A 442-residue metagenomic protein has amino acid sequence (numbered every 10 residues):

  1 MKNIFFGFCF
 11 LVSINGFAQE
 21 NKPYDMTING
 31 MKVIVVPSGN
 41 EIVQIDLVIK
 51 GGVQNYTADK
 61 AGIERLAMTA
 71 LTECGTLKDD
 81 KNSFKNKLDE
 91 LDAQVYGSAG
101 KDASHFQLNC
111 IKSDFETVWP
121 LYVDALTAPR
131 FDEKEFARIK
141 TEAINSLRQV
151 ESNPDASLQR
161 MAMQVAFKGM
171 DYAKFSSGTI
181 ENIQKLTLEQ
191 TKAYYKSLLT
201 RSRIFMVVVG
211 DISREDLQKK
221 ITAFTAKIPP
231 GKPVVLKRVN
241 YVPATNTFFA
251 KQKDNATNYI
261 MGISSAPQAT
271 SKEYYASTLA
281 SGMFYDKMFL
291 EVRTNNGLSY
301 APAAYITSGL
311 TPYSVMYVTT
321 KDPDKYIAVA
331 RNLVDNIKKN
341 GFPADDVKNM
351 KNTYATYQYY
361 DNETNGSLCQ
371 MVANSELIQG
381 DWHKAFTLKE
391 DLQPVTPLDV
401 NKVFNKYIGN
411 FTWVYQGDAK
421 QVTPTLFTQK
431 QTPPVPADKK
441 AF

Functional and structural regions predicted by a protein language model:
F5, K85-Y194, N332, V347-G366: Acidic/histidine-enriched segments that form metal/cofactor-coordinating and catalytic pocket/exosite environments
Q19-D25, V165-I204, L236-R238, Q358 (+1 more regions): Histidine-acidic residue clusters that define the catalytic metal-binding segment of zinc metallopeptidase domains
E20, L47-N109, M283-N295: M16/MPP (pitrilysin/insulinase) zinc-metallopeptidase core fold and M16-derived inactive scaffolds
E73-D79, N109-K140, I306-D361, T432-F442: M16/insulysin-pitrilysin zinc metalloprotease superfamily fold
I144-R160, A244-T257, T294-N295, N340-E390: Short acidic/His-enriched helical or mixed secondary-structure segments at domain edges of catalytic enzymes and some
S176, T200-Q268, G417-F442: An aromatic/glycine/proline-enriched structural segment found at the starts of mature extracellular/organellar domains
F205-V208, Y317, K348-F442: C-terminal regions of mature proteins
I260-I263, S281-T319: A structural supersecondary motif
